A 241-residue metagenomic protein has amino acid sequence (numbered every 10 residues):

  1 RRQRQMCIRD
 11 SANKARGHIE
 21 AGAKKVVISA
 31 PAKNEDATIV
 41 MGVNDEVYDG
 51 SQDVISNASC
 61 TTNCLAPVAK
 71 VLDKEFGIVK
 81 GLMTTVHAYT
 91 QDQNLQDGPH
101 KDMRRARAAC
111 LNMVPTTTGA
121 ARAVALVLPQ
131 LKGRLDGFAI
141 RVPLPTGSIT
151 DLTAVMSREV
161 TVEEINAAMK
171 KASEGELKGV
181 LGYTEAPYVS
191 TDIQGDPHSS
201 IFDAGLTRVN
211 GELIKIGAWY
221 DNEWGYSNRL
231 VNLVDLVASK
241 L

Functional and structural regions predicted by a protein language model:
R1-I8: Short, small-residue-biased leader/transition segments that mark boundaries at the very start of proteins
Q5, S29-A32, G42-N44, N57-S59 (+4 more regions): Fold-independent oxyanion-binding glycine-rich loops and adjacent beta-strand/coil segments at enzyme active sites
R9, N63, V160, W224-G225: A generic structural signal for alpha-helix starts
R9-D53: Rossmann-fold NAD(P)-binding glycine/threonine-rich loop
R16, K70, R122-A125: Active-site phosphate/pyrophosphate- and oxyanion-stabilizing loops and adjacent acidic/basic residues in soluble
E35-R107: Rossmann-like dinucleotide-binding core of oxidoreductases
G77-K80, T85-I214: C-terminal substrate-binding/catalytic lobe of Rossmann-fold NAD(P)-dependent oxidoreductases
P197-L241: NAD(P)-dependent Rossmann-like dehydrogenase/reductase catalytic/cofactor-binding core
